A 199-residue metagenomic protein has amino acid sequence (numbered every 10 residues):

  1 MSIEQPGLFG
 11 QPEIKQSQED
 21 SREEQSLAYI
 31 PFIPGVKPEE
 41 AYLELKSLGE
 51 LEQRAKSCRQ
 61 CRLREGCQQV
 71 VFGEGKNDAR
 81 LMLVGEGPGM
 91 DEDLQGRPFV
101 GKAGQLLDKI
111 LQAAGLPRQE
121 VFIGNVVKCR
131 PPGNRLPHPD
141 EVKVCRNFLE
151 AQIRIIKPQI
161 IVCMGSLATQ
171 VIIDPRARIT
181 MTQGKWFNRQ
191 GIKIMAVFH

Functional and structural regions predicted by a protein language model:
S2-F198: A polyanion-binding, active-site-adjacent surface
